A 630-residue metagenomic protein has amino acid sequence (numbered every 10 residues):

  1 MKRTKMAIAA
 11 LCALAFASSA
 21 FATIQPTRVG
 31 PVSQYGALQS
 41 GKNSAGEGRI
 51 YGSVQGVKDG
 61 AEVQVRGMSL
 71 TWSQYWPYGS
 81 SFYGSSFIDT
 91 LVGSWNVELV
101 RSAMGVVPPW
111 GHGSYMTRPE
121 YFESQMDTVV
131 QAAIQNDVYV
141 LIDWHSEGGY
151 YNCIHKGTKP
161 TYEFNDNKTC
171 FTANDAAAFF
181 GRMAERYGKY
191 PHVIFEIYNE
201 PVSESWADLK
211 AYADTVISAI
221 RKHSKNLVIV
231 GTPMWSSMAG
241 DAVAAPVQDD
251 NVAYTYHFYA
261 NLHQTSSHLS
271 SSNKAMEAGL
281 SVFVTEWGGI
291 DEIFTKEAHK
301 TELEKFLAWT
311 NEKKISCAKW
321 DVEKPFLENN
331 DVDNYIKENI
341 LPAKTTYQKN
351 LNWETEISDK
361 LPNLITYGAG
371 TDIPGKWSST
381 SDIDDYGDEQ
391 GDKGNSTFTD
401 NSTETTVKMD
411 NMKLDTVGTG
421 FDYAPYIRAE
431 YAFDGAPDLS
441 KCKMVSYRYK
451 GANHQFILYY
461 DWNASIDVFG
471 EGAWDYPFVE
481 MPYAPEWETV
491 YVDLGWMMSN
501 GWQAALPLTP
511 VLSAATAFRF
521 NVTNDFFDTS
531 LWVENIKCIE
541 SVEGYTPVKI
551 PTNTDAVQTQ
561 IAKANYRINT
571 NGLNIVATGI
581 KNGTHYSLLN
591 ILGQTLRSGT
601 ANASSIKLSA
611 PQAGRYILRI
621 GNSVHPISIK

Functional and structural regions predicted by a protein language model:
M1-A9: Bacterial N-terminal signal peptides that target proteins for export
A9-S18: Bacterial N-terminal signal peptides
A22-L99, D359-G368: N-terminal carbohydrate-binding accessory modules
G30-G46, V65, W72, S80-S81 (+2 more regions): Extracellular glycoside hydrolase catalytic/binding regions
D59, R66-S86, V107-P119, T161 (+2 more regions): Acidic/histidine-rich helix-loop elements that form or flank divalent-metal/phosphate-binding sites at the catalytic
Y83-Y151, D175, I217-S224, H299-K313: Aromatic-lined substrate-binding rim segments of carbohydrate-active enzymes
T366-N553: Beta-rich carbohydrate-recognition modules and glycan-binding surfaces
D555-K630: C-terminal outer-membrane/trafficking sorting elements
